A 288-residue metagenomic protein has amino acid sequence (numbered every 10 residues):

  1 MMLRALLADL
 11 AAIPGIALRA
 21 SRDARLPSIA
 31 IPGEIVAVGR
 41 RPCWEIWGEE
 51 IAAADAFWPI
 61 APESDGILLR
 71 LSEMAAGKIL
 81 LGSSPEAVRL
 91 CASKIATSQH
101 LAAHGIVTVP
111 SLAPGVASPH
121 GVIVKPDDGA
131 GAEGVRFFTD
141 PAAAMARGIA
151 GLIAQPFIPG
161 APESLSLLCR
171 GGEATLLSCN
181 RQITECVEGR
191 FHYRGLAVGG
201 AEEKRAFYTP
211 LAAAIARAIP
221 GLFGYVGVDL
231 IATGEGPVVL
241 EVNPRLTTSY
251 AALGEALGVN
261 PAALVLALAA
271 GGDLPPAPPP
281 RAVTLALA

Functional and structural regions predicted by a protein language model:
M1-L10: Short catalytic helix/loop segments, enriched in acidic residues and glycine and frequently bearing histidine
A17-S111: Conserved N-proximal alpha/beta basic substrate-recognition cap immediately N-terminal to, or forming the N-lobe
P62-D65, D127-G129, R245: Short glycine-rich anion-binding loops that position phosphate/pyrophosphate groups of nucleotides and phosphorylated
P85-E163, L168-A174, R194-A213: Active-site nucleotide/adenylate-binding loops and adjacent lid/helix of ATP-dependent enzymes
P156-P220, A232, N243-A269, T284-A286: ATP-dependent carboxylate/phosphate-activation module, predominantly the ATP-grasp catalytic core and closely related
L222-G234: A short glycine-rich, hydrophobically flanked beta-strand micro-motif that places a catalytic Asp/Glu for divalent metal
G236-V238: Conserved protein kinase catalytic/activation segment
P275-A288: A glycine-rich beta-turn/hairpin centered on an aromatic-Pro dipeptide
